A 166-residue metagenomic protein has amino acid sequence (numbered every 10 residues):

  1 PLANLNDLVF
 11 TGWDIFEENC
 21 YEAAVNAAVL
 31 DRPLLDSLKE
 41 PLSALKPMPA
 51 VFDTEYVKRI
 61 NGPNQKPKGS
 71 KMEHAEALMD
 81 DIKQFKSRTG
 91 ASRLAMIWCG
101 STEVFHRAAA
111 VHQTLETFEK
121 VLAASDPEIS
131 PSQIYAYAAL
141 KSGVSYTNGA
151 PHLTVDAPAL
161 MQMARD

Functional and structural regions predicted by a protein language model:
P1-D166: Metallocofactor- and cofactor-centric catalytic cores in central/energy metabolism, strongly enriched
